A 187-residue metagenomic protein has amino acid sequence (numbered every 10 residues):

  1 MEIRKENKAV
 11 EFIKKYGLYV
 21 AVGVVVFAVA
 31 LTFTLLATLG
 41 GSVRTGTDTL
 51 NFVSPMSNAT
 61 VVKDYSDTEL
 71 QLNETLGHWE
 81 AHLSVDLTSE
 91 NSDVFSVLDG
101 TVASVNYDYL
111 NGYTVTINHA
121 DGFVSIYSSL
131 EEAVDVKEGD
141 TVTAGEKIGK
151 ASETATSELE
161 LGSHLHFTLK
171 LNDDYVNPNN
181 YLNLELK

Functional and structural regions predicted by a protein language model:
M1-N51: N-terminal secretion targeting segments of exported proteins
T47-W79: Short extracytoplasmic
N51-F52, G77-Y107: Short, glycine/small-residue-enriched coil/turn segments at secondary-structure junctions
S66-L83, L87, D108-D121, S157-L161 (+1 more regions): Gly/Ser-enriched beta-turn/beta-hairpin loop segments
F95-A103, V136-A151: Short, well-structured beta-strand-loop connectors
S96-E131: Zn2+-dependent peptidoglycan hydrolase active-site motif and core
T141-K187: Conserved, short, structured surface segments that act as functional micro-motifs
